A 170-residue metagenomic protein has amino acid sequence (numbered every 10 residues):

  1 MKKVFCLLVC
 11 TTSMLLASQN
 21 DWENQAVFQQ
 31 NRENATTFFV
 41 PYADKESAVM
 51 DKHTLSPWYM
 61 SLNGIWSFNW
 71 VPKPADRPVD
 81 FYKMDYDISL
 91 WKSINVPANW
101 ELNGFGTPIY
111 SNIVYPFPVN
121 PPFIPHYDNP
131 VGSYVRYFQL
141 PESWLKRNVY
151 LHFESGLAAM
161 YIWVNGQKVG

Functional and structural regions predicted by a protein language model:
M1-V4: Positively charged n-region of N-terminal signal peptides that target proteins for export
V9-A17: Hydrophobic h-region of N-terminal signal peptides that target proteins for export in Gram-negative bacteria
L15-L16, K45-E46, N165-G170: Short, intrinsically disordered, charge-balanced linker/junction segments flanking boundaries in proteins
D21-E33, K52-H53, S67-V71, R77 (+2 more regions): Accessory beta-strand-rich segments of carbohydrate-active enzymes
F39-D51: Short, contiguous pre-domain boundary segments
H53-W70, S93: Mature N-terminal segment immediately following signal peptide/propeptide cleavage in secreted/periplasmic
S61, P74, D85-D87, Y134: Soluble non-transmembrane domains of integral membrane proteins
R77-V96: Short Gly/aromatic-enriched secondary-structure transition segments
